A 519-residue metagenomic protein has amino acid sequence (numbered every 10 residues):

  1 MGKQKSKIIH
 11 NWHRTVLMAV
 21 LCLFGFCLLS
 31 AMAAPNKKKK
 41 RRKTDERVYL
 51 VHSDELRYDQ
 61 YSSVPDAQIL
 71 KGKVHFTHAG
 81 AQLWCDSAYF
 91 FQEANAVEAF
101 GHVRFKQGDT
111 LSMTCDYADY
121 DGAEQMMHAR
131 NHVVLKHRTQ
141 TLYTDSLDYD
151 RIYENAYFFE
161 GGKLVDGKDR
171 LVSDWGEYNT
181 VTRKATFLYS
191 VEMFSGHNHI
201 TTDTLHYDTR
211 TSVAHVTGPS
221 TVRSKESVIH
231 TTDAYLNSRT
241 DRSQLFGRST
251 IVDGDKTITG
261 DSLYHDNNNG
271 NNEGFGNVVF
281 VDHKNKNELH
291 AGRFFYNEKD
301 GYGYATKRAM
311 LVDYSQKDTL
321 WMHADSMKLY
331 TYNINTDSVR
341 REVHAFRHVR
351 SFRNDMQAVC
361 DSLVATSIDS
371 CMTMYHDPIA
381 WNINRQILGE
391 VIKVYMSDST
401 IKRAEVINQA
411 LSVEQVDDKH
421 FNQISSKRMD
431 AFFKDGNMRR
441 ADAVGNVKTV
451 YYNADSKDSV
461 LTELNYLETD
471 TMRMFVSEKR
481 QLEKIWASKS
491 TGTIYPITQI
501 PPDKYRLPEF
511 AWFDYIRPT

Functional and structural regions predicted by a protein language model:
M1-K39: Bacterial Sec-dependent N-terminal signal peptides
A31-T519: N-terminal amphipathic/hydrophobic interface segments
